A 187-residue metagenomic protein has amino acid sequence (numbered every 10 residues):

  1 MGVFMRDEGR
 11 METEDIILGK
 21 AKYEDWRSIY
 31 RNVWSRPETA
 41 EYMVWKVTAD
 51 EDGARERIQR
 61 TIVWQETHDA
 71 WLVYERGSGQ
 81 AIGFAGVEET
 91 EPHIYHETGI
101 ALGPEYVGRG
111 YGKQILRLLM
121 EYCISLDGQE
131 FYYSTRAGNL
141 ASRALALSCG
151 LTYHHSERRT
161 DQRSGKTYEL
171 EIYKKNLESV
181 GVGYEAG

Functional and structural regions predicted by a protein language model:
M1-S28, N32-R36, Y74-G187: Acyl-donor (CoA/ACP) binding surface of acyl/acetyltransferases
V33, M43, I62-Q65: Hydrophobic residues in alpha-helical segments
E38-R60: Conserved GNAT-fold acetyl-CoA-binding loop/helix
K46, H68, L126-E130: Secondary-structure boundary/capping positions in well-ordered alpha/beta enzyme cores
Q59-L72: A short helix-loop-beta-strand connector motif used in the catalytic cores of GNAT acetyltransferases and, in some
